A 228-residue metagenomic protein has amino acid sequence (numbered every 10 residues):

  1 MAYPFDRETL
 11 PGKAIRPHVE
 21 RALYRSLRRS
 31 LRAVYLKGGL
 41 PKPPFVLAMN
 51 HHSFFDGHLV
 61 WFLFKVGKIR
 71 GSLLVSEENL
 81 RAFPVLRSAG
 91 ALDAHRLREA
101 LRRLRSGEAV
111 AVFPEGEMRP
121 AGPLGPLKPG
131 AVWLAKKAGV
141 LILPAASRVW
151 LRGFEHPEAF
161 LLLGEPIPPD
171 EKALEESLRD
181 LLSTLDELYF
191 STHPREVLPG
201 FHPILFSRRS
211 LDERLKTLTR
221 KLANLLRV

Functional and structural regions predicted by a protein language model:
A2-P11, I15, R96-V228: Non-catalytic C-terminal accessory region of glycerolipid acyltransferases and related lyso-lipid remodeling enzymes
A2-Y3, G39-E99: Catalytic core of membrane glycerolipid acyltransferases/transacylases, capturing the structured, soluble-facing
I15-H51: Helix-to-loop junction immediately C-terminal to a conserved catalytic motif
P17-R21, H52-L59, R103-V110: Short N-terminal helix-initiation segments at or just after the protein's N-terminus
E20-Y24, V60-W61, L101, A131-A135: Short amphipathic alpha-helical segments and helix-helix/interface helices
L31, K42, A89, G107 (+1 more regions): Sequence-level motif detector for i,i+2 pairs with an aromatic at +2
R32, I69-G71, A89, E108 (+1 more regions): A structural micro-motif
K37, L74, L162-G164: Residues in well-ordered beta-strands of folded domains
